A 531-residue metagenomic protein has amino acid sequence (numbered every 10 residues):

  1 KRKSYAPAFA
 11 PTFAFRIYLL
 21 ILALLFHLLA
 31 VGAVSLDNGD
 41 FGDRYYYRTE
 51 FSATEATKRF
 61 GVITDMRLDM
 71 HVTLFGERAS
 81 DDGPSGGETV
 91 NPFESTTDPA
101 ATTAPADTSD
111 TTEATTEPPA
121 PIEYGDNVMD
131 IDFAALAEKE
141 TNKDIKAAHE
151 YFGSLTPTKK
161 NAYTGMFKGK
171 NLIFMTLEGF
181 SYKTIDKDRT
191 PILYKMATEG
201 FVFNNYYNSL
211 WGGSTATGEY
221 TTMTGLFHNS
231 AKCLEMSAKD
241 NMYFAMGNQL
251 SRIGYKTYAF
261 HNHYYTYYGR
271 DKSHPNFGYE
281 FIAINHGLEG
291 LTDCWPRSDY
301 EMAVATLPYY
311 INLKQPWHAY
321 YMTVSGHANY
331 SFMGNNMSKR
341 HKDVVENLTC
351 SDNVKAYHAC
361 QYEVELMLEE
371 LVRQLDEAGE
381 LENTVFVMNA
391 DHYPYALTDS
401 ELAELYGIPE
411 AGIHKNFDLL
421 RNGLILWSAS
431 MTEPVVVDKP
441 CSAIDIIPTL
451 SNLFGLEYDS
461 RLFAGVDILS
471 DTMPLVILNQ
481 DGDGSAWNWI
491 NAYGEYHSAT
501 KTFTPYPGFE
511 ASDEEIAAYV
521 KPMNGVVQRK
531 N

Functional and structural regions predicted by a protein language model:
K1-K170, D186-T190: N-terminal secretory/membrane-targeting segments
T141-N531: Solvent-exposed soluble domains appended to multi-pass membrane proteins
